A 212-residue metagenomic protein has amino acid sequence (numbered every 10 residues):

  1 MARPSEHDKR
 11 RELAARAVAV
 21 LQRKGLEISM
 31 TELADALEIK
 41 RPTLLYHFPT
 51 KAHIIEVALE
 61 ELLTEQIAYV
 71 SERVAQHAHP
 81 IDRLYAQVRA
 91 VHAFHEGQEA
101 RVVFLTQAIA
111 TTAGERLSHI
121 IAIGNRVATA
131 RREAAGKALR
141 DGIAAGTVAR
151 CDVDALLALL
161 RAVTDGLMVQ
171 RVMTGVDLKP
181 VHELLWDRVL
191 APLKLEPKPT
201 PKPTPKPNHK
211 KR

Functional and structural regions predicted by a protein language model:
A2-K9: Short, Lys/Arg-enriched anionic-surface-contact patches
R10-R11, M30, A52, E56 (+7 more regions): Short, structured helix-loop boundary elements
E12, R16, V20-V57: Helix-turn-helix
R16-R23, Y69-Q76, T111, V163-Q170: Solvent-exposed, amphipathic alpha-helical segments
F48, Q107-E115: Short helix-capping/turn signature of helix-turn-helix
V57, S71-R101, L156-L160, H182 (+1 more regions): Hydrophobic alpha-helical connector segments
T64-I67, S71-E72, G97-A100, F104 (+4 more regions): Amphipathic alpha-helical packing segments from all-alpha helical-bundle domains
R89-F94, T129-T147, V163-R212: C-terminal peripheral helix-coil segments that are non-catalytic and often amphipathic
